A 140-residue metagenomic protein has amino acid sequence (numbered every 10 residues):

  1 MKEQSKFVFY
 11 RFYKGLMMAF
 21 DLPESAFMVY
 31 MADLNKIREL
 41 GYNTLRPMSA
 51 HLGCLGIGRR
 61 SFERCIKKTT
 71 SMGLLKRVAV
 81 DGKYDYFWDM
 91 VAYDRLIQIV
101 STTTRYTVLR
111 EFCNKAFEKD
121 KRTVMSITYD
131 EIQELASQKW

Functional and structural regions predicted by a protein language model:
M1-A50, C54, R95-D130, E134: Short recognition helix of helix-turn-helix/winged-helix DNA-binding domains
T44-P47, E63-R64, K68, Y84 (+1 more regions): Short glycine/proline-centered loop/turn elements that form peptide/ligand docking sites
S49, I57, V80-G82: An acidic- and aromatic-residue-enriched active-site/binding cleft used to recognize and process polar
L55-G58, D89: Structured N-terminal alpha/beta-domain signature that marks small ligand/cofactor-binding or signaling modules
I57-S71, W140: Short amphipathic alpha-helical interaction segments
T69, A92, L96: Short, conserved catalytic/metal-binding motifs centered on acidic residues
T70-D81: A short, conserved structural fragment
G82-M90, Y106-T107: Minor-groove-contacting beta-hairpin "wing" of winged helix-turn-helix DNA-binding domains
